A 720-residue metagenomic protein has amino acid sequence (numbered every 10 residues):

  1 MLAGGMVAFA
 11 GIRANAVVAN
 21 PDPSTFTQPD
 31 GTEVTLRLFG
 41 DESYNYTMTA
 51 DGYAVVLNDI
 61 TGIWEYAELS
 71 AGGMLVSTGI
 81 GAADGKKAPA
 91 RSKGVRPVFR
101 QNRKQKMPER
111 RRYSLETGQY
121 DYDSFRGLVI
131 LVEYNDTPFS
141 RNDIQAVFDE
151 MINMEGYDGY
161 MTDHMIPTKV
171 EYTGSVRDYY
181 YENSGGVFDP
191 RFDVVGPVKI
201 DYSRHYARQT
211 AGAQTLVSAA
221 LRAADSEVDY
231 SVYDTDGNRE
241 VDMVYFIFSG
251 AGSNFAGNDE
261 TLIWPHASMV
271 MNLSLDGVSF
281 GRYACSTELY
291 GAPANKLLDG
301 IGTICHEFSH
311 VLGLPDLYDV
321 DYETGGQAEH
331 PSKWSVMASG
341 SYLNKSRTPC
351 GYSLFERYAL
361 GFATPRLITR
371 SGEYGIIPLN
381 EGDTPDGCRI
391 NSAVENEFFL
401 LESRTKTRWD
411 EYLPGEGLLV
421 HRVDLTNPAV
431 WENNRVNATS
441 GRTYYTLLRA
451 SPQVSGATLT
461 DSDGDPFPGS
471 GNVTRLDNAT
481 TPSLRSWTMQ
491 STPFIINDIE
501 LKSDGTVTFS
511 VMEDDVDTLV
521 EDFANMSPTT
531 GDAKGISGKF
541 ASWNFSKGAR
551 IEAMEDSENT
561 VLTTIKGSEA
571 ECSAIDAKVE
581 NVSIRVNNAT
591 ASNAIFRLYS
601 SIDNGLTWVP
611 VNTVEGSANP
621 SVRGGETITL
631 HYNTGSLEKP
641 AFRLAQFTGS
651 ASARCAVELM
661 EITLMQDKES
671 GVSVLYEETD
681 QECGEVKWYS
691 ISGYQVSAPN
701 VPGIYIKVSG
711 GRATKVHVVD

Functional and structural regions predicted by a protein language model:
G94-H330, W334-G361, R408, A429-V430 (+2 more regions): Active-site-proximal segment of zinc-dependent metalloprotease catalytic domains
S140, Y157-G174, D178, E182 (+4 more regions): Non-catalytic C-terminal accessory/binding modules of secreted extracellular proteins
D514-V520, G567, M665-Y694: Residue-level detector of functionally pivotal "anchor" positions at catalytic/ligand-binding pockets or at interdomain
S527-N559: Extracellular glycan-recognition surfaces and repeat-rich motifs
S557-S583, E626-L630, L659: Short beta-strands within extracellular/lumenal beta-sheet-rich domains
G616-K668: Terminal, low-complexity interaction segments
I704-D720: C-terminal tail/sorting-segment detector
